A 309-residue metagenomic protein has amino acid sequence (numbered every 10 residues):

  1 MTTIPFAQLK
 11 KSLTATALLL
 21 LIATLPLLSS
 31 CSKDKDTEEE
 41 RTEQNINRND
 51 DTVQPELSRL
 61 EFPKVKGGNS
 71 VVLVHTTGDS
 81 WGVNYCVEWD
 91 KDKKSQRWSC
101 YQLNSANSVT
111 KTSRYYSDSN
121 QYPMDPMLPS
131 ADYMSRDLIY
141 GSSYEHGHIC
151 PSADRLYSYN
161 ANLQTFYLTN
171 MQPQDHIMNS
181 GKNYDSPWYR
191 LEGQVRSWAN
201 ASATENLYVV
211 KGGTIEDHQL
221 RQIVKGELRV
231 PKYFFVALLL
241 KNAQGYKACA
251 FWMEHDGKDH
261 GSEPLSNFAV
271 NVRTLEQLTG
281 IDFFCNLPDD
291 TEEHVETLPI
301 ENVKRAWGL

Functional and structural regions predicted by a protein language model:
M1, I22, R59, S119-D125 (+1 more regions): Generic N-terminal simple sequence motifs
M1-S29: Sec-dependent bacterial lipoprotein signal peptides
S12-L13, L19, C31-K33, Y246 (+2 more regions): Extended charged
A23-G67, R305-L309: Bacterial Sec-dependent N-terminal signal peptides
R41-L57, C100, S130-Y133, N162-F166: Short low-complexity stretches enriched in small and charged residues
N45-W81, C86, N107-R114, D118: Start-of-domain marker
D79-H146: Short, His- and charge-rich active-site/binding loops that engage polyanionic ligands
L128-L309: Domain-level detector of nuclease and nuclease-like folds in predominantly extracellular/periplasmic contexts
